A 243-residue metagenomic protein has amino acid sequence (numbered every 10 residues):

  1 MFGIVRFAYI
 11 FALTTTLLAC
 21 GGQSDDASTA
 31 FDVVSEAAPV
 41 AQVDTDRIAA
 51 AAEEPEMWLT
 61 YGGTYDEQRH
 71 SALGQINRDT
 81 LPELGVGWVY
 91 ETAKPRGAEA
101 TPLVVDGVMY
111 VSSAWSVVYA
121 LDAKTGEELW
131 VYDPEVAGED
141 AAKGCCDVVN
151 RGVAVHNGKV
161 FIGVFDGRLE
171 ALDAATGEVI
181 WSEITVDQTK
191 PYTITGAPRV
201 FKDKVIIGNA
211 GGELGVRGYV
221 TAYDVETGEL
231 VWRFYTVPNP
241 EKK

Functional and structural regions predicted by a protein language model:
T16-A19: C-terminal motif of bacterial Sec signal peptides marking the signal peptidase cleavage site
G21-S24: Bacterial signal peptide processing site
F31-V86, E241: Blade/loop signatures of beta-propeller domains
W58-G62, G97-V117, K143-R168, T193-E213 (+1 more regions): Repeat-blade elements of multi-bladed beta-propeller folds
Y90-T101, V131-A154, S182-A197, L214 (+1 more regions): Extracytoplasmic beta-rich repeat domains
A123-T125, D173-T176, V225-T227: Short loop/turn segments that connect beta-strands within beta-propeller blades
G218-E229: Beta-propeller blade signature
